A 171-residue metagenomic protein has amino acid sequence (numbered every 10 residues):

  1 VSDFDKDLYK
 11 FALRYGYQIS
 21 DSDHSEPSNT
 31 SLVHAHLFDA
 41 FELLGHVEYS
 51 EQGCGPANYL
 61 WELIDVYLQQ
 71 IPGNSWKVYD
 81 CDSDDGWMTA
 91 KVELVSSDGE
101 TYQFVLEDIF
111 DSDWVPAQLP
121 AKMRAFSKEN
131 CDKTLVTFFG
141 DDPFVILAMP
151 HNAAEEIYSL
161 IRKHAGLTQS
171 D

Functional and structural regions predicted by a protein language model:
V1-D171: Contiguous interface-forming segments/domains that mediate binding rather than catalysis
